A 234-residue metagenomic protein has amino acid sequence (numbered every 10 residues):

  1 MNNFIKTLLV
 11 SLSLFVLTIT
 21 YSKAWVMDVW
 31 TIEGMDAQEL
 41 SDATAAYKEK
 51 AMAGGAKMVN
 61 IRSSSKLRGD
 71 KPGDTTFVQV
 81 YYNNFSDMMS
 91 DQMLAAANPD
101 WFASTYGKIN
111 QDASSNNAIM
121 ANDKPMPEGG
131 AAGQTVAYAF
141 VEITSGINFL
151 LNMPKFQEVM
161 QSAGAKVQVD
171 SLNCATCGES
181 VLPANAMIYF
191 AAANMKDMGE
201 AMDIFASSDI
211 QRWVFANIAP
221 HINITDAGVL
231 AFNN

Functional and structural regions predicted by a protein language model:
M1-T7: Positively charged n-region of N-terminal signal peptides that target proteins for export
T7-T18: Bacterial N-terminal signal peptides
T20-F102, Y106-R212, A216-N234: Short S/T/G/P-rich N-terminal loop/turn motif that feeds into the first structured element of a domain
